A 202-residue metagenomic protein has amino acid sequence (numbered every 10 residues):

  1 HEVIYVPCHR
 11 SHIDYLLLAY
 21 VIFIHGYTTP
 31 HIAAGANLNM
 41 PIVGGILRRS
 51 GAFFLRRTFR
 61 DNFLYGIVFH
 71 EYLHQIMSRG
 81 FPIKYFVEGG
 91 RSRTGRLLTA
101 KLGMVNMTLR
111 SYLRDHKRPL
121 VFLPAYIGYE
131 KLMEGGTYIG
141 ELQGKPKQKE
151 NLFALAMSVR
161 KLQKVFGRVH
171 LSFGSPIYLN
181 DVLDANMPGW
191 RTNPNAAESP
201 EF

Functional and structural regions predicted by a protein language model:
H1-F202: Membrane-interfacial terminal anchoring regions of lipid-handling membrane enzymes
